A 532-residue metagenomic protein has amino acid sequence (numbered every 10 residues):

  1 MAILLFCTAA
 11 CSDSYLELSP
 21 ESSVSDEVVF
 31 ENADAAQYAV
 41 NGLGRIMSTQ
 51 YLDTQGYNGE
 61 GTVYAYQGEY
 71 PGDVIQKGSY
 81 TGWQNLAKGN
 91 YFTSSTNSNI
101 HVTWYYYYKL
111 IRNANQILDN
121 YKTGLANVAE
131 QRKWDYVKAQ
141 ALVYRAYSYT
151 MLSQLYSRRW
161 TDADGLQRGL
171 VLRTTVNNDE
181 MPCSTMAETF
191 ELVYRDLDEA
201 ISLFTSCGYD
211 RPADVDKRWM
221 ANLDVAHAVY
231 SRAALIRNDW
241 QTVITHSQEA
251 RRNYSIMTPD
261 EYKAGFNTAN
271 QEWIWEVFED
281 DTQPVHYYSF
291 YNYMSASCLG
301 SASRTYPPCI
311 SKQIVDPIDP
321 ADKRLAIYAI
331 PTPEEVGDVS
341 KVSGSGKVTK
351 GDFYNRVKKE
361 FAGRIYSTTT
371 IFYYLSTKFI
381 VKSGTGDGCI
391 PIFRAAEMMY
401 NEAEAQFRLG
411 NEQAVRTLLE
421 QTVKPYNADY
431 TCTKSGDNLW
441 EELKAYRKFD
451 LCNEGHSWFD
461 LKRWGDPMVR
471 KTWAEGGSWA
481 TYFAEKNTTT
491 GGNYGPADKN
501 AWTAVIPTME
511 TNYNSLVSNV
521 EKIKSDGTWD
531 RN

Functional and structural regions predicted by a protein language model:
C11-A65, S247, I314-P320, A329 (+3 more regions): Membrane-proximal, proline-rich intrinsically disordered regions
D26-E27, T54-G72, K77, R158-L166 (+2 more regions): Short, surface-exposed recognition loops and adjoining beta-strand edges that mediate ligand/DNA contacts, enriched
Y38, I244-A395, W440, D450 (+4 more regions): Hydrophobic-face positions in mid-chain alpha helices that act as interaction patches
Y80-L155, S184, S202-F204, G384-I390 (+1 more regions): Conserved, well-structured interaction surfaces
